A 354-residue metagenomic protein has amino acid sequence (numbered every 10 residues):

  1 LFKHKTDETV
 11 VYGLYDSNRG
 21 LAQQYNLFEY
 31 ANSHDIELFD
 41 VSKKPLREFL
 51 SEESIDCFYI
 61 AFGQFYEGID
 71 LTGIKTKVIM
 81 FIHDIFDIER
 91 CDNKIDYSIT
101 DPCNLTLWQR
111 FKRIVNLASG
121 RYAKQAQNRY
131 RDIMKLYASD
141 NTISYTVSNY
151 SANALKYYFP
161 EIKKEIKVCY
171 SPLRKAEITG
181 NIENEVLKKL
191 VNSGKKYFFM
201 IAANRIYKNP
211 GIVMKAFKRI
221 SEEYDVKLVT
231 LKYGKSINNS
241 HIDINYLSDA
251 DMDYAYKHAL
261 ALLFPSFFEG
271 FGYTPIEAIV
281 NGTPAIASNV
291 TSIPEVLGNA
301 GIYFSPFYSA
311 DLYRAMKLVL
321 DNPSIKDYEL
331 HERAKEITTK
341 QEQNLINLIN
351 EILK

Functional and structural regions predicted by a protein language model:
L1-K354: Carbohydrate transferase catalytic cores enriched for Leloir-type hexosyltransferases
